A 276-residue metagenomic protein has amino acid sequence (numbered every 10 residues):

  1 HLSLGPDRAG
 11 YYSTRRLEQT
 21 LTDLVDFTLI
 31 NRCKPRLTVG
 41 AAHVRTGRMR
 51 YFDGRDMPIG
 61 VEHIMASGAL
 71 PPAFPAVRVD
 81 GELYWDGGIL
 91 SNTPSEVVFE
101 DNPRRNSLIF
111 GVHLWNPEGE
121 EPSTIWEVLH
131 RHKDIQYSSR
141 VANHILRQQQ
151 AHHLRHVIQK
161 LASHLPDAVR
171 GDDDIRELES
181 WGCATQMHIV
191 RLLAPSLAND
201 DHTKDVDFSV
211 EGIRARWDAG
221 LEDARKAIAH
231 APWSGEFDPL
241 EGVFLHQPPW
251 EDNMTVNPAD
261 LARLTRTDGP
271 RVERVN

Functional and structural regions predicted by a protein language model:
H1-T20, T46-I59, E82-Y84, G88-N276: Non-catalytic peripheral regions of patatin-like phospholipases
L21, V39, I64, G220: A residue-level signal for conserved active-site and pocket-lining positions in enzyme catalytic cores
V25-T38: A short alpha-helix-loop-beta-strand transition element characteristic of N-terminal alpha/beta dinucleotide-binding
L29-R32, A69-G81: A short acidic-Thr-Gly-centered motif at the start of a beta-strand
N31-C33, A42-V44, C183: A short catalytic or substrate-binding loop motif that flags glycine-/basic-rich loops and adjacent residues that bind
L37-A42, P75: Short beta-strand scaffold segments in enzyme catalytic cores
E62-H63, P72: Extended hydrophobic/aromatic segments used for targeting, binding, or gating
M65-G68, L90-S91: A general structural motif
